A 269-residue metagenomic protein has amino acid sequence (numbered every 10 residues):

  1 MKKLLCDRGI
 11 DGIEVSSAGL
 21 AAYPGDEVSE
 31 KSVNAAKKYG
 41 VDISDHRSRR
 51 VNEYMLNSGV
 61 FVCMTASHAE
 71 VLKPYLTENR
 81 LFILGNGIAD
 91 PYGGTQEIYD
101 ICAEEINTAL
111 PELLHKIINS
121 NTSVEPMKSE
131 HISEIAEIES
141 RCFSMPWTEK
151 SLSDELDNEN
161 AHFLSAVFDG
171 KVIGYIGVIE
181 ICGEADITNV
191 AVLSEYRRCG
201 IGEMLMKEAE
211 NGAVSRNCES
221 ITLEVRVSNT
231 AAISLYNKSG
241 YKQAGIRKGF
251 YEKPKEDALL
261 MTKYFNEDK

Functional and structural regions predicted by a protein language model:
M1-N57, I118: Conserved active-site segments centered on acidic
A66, N237-I246: Conserved acetyl-CoA-binding loop of GNAT-fold acetyltransferases
A66-N121, T222: Phosphate-binding/catalytic loops
P126-E195, M206-E208, G212, R216 (+1 more regions): Acetyl-CoA-dependent GNAT
K150, E224, K242-L260: Conserved catalytic-core motifs of GNAT/GCN5-like acyltransferases
L193, R197, E224-S228, K253: Residue-level recognition of the GNAT/N-acetyltransferase active site
R198-N211, T230-K238: Conserved acetyl-CoA-binding loop-helix of GNAT-fold acetyltransferases
M206, A213-E224, L235, R247: Conserved GNAT acetyl-CoA-binding A-motif
